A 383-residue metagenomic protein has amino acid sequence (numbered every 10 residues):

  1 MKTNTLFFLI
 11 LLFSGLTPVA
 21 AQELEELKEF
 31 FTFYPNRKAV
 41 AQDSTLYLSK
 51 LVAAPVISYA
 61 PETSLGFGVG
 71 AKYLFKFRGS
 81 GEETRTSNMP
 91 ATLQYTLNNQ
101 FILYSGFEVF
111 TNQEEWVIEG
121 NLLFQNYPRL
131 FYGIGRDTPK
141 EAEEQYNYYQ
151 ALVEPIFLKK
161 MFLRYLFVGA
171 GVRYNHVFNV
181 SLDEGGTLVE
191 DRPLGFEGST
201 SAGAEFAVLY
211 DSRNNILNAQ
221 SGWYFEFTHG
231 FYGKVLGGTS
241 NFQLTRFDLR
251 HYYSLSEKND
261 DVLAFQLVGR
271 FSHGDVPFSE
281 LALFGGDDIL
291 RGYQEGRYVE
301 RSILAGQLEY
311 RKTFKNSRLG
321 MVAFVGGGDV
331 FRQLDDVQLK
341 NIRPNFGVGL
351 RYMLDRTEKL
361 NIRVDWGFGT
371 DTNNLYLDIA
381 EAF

Functional and structural regions predicted by a protein language model:
M1-A39: Cleavable N-terminal export/targeting peptides
Q22-E23, R37-S49, F77-T86, N112-V117 (+6 more regions): Short loop/turn motifs that connect adjacent beta-strands in outer-membrane beta-barrel proteins
S44-V52, S58-T200, V299-E300, N361 (+1 more regions): Gram-negative/organellar outer-membrane beta-barrel architecture
A53-P55, M89-L93, S105, I118-L122 (+9 more regions): Membrane-embedded beta-strand positions of outer-membrane beta-barrel proteins
F67-M89, Y127-R129, A207-L236, N241-T245: Surface-exposed extracellular loop regions of Gram-negative outer-membrane beta-barrel proteins
L74-R78, T92-N98, Q125-R129, N175-N179 (+6 more regions): Sequence/structural signature of outer-membrane beta-barrel proteins
V177-N179, D183, T187-A202, K258-D260 (+6 more regions): Outer-membrane beta-barrel transmembrane domain signature
N215-N316, A323-F324: C-terminal outer-membrane beta-barrel translocator/porin domains of Gram-negative envelope proteins and their
